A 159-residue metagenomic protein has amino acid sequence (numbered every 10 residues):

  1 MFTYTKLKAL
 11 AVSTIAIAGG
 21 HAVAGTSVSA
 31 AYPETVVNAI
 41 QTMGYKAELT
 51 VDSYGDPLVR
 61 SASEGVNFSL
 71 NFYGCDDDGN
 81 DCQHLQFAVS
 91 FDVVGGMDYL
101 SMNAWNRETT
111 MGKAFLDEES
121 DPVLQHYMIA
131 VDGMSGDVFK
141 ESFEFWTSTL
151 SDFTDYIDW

Functional and structural regions predicted by a protein language model:
F2-Y4, K8, A18-N67: Charge-rich, low-complexity N-terminal segments
T26-S27, C82-V123: Short, internal acidic amphipathic alpha-helical interface segments that mediate docking to partner proteins
S27-E34, D92, G96, G133-K140: Soluble non-cytosolic domains of exported or imported proteins
P33, V37-I40, Y99, K140-F143 (+1 more regions): Extracytoplasmic/secreted envelope proteins and their assembly/folding machinery, especially bacterial periplasmic
A47, L70, A114-F115: A structural signal for short hydrophobic beta-strand segments in well-ordered beta-sheet cores
A62-V93: Long, continuous compositionally biased terminal/linker segments
T110-L150: A short, solvent-exposed beta-edge/loop patch
S151-W159: Flexible helix-coil linker/hinge segments at domain or subdomain boundaries
